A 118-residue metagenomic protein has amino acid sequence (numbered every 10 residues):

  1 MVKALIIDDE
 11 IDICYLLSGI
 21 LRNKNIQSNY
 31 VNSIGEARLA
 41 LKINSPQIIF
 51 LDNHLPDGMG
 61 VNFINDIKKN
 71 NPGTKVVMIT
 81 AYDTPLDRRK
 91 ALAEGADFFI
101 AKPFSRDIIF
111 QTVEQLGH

Functional and structural regions predicted by a protein language model:
I11-N29: Two-component/phosphorelay signaling modules centered on CheY-like receiver
C14, P56, T84: The feature encodes the CheY-like receiver
Y30-I48: Acidic, metal-coordinating helix/loop segments flanking the phosphotransfer/catalytic sites of two-component signaling
N32-S33, M59-N62: Acidic catalytic/metal-coordinating carboxylates
V61-N71: Short amphipathic alpha-helix used as the core "switch/output" element in two-component signaling
N62, D83-F98: Alpha4 helix (beta4-alpha4-beta5 surface) of REC/receiver domains from two-component response regulators
L86, F104-V113: C-terminal output helix
